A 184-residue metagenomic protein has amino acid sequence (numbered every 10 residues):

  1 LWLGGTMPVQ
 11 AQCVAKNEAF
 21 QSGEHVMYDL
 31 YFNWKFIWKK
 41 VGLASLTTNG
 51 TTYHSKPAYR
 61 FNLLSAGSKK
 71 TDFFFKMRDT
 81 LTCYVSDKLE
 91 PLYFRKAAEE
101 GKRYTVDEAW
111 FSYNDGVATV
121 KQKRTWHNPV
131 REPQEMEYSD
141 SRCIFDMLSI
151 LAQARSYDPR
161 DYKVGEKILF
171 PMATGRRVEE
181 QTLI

Functional and structural regions predicted by a protein language model:
W2-P8: C-terminal segment of classical bacterial N-terminal signal peptides
T6, N33-K35, T51, A66-S68 (+6 more regions): Generic structural motif
V9-T80, A97-Y104, G165: N-terminal cleavable signal peptides for secretion/export
Q21-G23, Y104-I184: Solvent-exposed helix/loop surface patches that form functional interfaces
D29, N49, N62, Y84 (+3 more regions): Residues in well-ordered beta-strands of folded domains
G42-T48, L81-C83, D107-S112, T182-I184: Broad, structure-driven detector of short, well-ordered beta-strand segments within folded domains
F75-H127: Hydrophobic alpha-helical segments and helix pairs
